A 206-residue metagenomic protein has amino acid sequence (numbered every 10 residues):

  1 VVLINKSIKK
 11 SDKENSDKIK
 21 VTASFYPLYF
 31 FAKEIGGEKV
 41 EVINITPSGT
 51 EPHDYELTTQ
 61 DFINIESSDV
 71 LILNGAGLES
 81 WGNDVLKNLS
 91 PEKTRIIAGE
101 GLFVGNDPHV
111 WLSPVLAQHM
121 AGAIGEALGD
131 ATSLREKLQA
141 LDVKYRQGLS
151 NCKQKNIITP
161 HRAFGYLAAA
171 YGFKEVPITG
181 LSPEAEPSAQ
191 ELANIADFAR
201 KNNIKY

Functional and structural regions predicted by a protein language model:
V1-Y206: Extracytoplasmic metal-acquisition and chelation regions
